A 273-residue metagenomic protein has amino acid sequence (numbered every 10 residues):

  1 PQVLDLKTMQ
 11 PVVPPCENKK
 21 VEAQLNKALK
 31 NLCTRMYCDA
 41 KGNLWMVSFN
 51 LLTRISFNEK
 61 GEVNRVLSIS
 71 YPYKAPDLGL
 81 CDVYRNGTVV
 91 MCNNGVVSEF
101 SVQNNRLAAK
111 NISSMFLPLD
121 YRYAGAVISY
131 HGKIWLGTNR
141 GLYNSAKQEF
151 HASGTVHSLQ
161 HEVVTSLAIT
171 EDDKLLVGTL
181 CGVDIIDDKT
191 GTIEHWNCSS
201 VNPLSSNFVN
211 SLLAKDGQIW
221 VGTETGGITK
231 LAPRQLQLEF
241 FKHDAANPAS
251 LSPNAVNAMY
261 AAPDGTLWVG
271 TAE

Functional and structural regions predicted by a protein language model:
P1-E273: Carboxylate-rich, polar loop motifs that coordinate divalent cations or form catalytic acidic clusters
